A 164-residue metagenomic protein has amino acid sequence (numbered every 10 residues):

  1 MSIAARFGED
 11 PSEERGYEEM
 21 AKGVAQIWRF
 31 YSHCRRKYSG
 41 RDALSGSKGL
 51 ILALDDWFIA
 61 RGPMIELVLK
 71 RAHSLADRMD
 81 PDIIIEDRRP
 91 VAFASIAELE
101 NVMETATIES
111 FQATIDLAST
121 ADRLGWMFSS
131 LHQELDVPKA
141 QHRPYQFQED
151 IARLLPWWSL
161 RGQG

Functional and structural regions predicted by a protein language model:
M1-L52: Catalytic cores of nucleic-acid endonucleases
L52-Q163: Polybasic (Lys/Arg-rich)
